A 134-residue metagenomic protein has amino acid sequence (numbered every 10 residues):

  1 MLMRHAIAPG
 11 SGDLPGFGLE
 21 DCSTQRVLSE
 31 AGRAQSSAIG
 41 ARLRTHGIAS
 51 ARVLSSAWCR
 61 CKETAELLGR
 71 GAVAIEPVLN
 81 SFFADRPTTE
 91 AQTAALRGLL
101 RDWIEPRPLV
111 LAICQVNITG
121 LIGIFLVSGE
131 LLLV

Functional and structural regions predicted by a protein language model:
M1-P77, F82-R86, A94, I124-L132: Active-site-proximal alpha-helix that buttresses catalytic centers in soluble enzyme cores
A91-T93, G98: Internal catalytic-core helix/loop-beta-alpha segment that presents or stabilizes conserved functional determinants
G98-V134: Active-site-adjacent alpha-helix immediately C-terminal to a catalytic or transition-state-stabilizing loop
